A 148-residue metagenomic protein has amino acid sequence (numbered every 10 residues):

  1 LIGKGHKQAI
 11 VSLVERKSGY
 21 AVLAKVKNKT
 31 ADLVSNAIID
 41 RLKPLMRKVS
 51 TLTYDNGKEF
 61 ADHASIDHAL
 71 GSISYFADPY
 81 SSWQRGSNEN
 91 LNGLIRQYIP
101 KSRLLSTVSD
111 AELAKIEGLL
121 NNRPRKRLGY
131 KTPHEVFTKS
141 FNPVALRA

Functional and structural regions predicted by a protein language model:
L1-Y20: An active-site-proximal beta-strand-loop segment
I2-H6, L23-R47: Active-site beta-loop-alpha junctions of metal-dependent nucleic acid enzymes, especially the RNase H-like/DDE
S12-V14, V22-K25, T51-D55: Short, conserved beta-strand edge motifs with alternating hydrophobic and charged residues
S18-Y20, P44-S50, Y98: Short, surface-exposed connector motifs at secondary-structure boundaries
G19-A24, F76, K101: Short small-residue beta-strand/loop micro-motif enriched in glycine and branched aliphatics
Y54-N56, A61-A64, F76-I99, S106-G118: RNase H-like two-metal-ion nuclease catalytic core shared by retroviral integrases and related mobile-element nucleases
A69-L70: Short, structured coil segments at secondary-structure junctions
K101-A148: C-terminal domain-tail junction helix/linker
